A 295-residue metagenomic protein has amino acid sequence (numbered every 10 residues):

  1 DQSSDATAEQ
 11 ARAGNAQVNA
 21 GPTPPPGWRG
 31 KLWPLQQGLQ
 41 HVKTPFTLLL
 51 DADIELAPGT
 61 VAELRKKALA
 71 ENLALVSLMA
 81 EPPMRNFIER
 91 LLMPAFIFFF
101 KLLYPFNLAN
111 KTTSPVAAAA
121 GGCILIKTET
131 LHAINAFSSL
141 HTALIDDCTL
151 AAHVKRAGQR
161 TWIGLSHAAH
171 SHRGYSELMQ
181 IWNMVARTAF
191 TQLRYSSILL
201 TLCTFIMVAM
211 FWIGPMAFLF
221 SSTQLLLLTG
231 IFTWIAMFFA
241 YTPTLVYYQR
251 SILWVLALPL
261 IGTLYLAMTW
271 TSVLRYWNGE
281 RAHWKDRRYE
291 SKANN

Functional and structural regions predicted by a protein language model:
D1-E9, T23: A conserved acidic beta->alpha catalytic loop
T7, F46, G59-V61: Acidic donor-diphosphate engagement hotspot in glycosyltransferases and nucleotidyltransferases that stabilizes
A13-N15, A157: Short, structured coil segments at secondary-structure junctions
A20-Q40, E63, K67-L125, E129-A133 (+4 more regions): Long helical/loop segments within the catalytic core of UDP-sugar-dependent glycosyltransferases, especially the large
T44-E55: Short beta-strand-to-loop acidic/aromatic patch adjacent to the donor-nucleotide binding site
A68, L75-F100, E129-H132, F137-L199 (+2 more regions): Catalytic donor/gating beta->alpha subdomain of glycosyltransferases that bind UDP-sugars
L200-G279: Membrane-embedded multi-pass helical conduit in multi-pass membrane proteins, especially envelope-biosynthetic
